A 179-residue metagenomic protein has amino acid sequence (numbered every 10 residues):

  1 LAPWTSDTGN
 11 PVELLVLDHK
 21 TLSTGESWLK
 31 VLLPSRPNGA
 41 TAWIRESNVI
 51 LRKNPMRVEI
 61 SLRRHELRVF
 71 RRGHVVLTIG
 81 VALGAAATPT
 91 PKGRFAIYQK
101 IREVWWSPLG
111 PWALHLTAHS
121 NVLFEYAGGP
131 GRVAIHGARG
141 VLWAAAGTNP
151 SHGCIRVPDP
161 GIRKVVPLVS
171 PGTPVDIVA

Functional and structural regions predicted by a protein language model:
L1-S6, V76: Local beta-strand/beta-hairpin segments that build beta-sheet-rich folds
W4-N48: SH3/SH3-like beta-barrel superfamily modules
D7, L22-G25, P55-R57, E125-A127: SH3-family beta-barrel domains
L32-I60, R71, L77, L83: Boundary regions of SH3-family modules and the immediately adjacent low-complexity/disordered segments in eukaryotic
S35, N48-M56, A85-R94, I101-A179: Exported/periplasmic cell-wall-interacting domains
A40-A42, L77-I79, G93-F95, G131-V133: Short beta-strand segments
L67: Gly/Thr-rich phosphate-binding beta-strand-loop-beta motif of the actin/hexokinase/Hsp70
